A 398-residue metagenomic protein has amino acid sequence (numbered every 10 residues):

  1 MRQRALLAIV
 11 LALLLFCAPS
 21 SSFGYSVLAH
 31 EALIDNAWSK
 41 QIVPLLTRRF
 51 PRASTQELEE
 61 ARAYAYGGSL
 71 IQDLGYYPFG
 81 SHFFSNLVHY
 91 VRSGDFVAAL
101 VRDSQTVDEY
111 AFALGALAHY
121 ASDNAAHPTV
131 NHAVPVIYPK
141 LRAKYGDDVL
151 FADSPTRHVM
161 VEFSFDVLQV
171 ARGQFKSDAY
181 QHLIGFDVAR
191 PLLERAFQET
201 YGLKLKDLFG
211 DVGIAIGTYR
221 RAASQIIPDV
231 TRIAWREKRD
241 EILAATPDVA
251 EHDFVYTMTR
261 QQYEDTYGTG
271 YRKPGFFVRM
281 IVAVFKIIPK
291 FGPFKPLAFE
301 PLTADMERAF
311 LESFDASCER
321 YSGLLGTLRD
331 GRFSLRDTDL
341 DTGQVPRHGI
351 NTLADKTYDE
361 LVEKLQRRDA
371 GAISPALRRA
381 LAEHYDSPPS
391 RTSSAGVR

Functional and structural regions predicted by a protein language model:
M1-I9: Bacterial N-terminal signal peptides that target proteins for export
I9-L15: Hydrophobic helical h-region of N-terminal Sec-dependent signal peptides in bacterial secretory/periplasmic proteins
C17-P19: N-terminal signal peptide c-region/cleavage motif recognized by signal peptidases
S21-A111, N124-K206, D240, A250-R398: N-terminal, motif-rich segments that launch catalysis or mediate targeting to/interaction with membranes, typified by
A116, Y120-N124: Catalytic glutamate of the conserved HExxH
E194-I242: Eukaryote-biased recognition of electropositive, low-complexity segments and basic polyanion/acidic-motif-binding
